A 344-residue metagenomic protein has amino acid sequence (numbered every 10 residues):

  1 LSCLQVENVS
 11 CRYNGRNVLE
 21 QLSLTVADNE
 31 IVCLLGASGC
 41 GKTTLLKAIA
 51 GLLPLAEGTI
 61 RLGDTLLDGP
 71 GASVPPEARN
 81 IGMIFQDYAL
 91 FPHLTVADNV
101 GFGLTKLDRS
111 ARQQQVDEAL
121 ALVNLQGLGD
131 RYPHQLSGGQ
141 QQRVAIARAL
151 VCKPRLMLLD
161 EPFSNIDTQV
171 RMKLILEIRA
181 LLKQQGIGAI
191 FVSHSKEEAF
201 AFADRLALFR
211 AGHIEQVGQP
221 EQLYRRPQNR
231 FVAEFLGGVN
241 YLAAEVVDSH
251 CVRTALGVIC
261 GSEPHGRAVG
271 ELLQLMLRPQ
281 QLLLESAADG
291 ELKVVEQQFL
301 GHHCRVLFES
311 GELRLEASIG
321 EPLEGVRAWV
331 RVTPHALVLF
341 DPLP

Functional and structural regions predicted by a protein language model:
I31, N80-G82, Q86, L90-F231: ABC ATPase nucleotide-binding domains
L35-A37: The feature captures the beta-strand-to-loop junction immediately N-terminal to the Walker
T43-L46, V144: ABC ATPase nucleotide-binding domain helices that frame the ATP-binding cleft
A50: Helix-to-loop junction immediately C-terminal to a conserved catalytic motif
A56-T59, A211: Conserved coupling/switch loops of ABC nucleotide-binding domains, chiefly the family-specific signature
G58-G69: Conserved ABC transporter NBD signature motif
V239-Y241, H250-P344: Non-catalytic connector elements of ABC transporters
